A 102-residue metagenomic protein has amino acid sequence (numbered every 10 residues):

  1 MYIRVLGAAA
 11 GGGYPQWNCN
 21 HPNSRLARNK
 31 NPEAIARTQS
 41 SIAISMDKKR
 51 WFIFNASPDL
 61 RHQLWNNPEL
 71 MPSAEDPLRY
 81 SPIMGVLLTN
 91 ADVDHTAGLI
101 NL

Functional and structural regions predicted by a protein language model:
M1-R4: Extreme N-terminal starter segment of soluble prokaryotic enzymes
A8: Cofactor-binding loop segments of dinucleotide-utilizing enzymes, especially the Rossmann-like FAD- and NAD(P)+-binding
G12: Flexible, glycine-rich phosphate/dinucleotide-binding loops and adjacent beta-alpha linkers at cofactor/substrate
P15-L87, A91, A97-N101: Pre-active-site segment of Zn-dependent metallo-hydrolases
